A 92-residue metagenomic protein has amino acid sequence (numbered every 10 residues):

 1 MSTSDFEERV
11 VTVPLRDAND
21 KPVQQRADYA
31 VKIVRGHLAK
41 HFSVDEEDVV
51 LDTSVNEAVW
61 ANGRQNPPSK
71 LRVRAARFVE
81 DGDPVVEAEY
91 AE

Functional and structural regions predicted by a protein language model:
S2-E92: Compact, Lys/Arg-rich rRNA/RNP-binding cores from ribosome-related proteins
